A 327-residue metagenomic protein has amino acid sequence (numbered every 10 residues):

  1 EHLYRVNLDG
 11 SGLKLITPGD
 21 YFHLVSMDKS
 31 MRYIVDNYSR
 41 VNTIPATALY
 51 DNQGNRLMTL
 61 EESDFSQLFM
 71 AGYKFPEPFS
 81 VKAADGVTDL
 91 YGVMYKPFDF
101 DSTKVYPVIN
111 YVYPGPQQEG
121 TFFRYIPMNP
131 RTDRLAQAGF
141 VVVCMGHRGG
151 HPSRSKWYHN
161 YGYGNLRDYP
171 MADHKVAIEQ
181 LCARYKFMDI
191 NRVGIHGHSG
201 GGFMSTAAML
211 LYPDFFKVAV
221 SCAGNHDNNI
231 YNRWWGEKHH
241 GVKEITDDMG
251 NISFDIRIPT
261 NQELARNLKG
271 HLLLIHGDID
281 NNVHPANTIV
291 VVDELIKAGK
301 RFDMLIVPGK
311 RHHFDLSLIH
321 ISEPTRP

Functional and structural regions predicted by a protein language model:
E1-L8, L57-L60: Short secondary-structure boundary segments
N7-S11, N52-Q53: Short loop/turn segments that connect beta-strands within beta-propeller blades
G12-I16: A short beta-strand motif characteristic of beta-propeller blades
G19-Y21: Short loop/turn positions that demarcate and connect the beta-strands within blades of beta-propeller repeat domains
L24-S322, P327: Serine-hydrolase catalytic core recognition
